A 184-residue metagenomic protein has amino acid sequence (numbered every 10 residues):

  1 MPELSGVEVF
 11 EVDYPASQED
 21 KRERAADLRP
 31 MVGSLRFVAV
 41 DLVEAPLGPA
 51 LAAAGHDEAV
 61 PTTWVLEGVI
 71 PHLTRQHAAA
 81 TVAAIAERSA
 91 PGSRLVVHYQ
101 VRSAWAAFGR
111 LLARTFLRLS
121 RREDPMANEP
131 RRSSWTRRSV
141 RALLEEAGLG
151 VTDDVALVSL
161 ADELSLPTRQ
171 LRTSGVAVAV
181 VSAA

Functional and structural regions predicted by a protein language model:
M1-A184: Alpha-helical subdomain
